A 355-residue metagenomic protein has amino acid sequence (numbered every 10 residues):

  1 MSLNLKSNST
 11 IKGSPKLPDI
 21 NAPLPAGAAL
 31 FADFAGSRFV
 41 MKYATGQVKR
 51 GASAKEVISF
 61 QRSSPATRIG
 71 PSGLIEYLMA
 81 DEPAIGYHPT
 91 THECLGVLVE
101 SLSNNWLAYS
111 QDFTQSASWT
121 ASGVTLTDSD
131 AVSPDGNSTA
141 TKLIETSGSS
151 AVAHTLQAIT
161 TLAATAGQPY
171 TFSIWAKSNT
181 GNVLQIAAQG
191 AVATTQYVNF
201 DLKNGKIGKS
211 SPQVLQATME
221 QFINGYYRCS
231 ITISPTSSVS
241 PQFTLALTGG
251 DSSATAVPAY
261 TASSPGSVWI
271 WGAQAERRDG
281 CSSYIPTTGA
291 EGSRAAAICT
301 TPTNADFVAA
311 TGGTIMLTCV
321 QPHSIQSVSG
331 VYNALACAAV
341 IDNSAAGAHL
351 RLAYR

Functional and structural regions predicted by a protein language model:
S2-R355: Extracellular and organelle-lumenal recognition/adhesion modules and their flexible linkers in secreted
